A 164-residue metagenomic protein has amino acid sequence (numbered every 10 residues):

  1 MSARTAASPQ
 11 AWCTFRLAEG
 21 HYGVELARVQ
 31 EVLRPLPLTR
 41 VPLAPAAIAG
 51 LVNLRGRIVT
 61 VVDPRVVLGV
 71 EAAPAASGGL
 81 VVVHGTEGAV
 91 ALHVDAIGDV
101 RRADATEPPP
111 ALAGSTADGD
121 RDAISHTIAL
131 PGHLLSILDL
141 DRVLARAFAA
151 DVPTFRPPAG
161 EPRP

Functional and structural regions predicted by a protein language model:
M1-P164: An acidic, low-aromatic, low-complexity terminal/linker signal
